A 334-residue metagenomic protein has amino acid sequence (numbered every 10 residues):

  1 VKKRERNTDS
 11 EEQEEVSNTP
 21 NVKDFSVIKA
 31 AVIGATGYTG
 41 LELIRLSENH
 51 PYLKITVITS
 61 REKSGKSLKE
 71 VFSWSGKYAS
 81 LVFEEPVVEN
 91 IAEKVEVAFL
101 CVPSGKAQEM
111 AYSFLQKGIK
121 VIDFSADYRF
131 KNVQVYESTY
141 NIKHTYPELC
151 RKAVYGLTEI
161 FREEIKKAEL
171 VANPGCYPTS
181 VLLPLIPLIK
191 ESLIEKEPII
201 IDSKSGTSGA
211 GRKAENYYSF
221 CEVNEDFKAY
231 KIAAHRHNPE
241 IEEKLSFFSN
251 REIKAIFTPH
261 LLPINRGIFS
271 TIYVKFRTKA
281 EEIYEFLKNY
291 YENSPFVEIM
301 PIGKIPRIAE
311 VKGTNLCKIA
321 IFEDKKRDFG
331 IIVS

Functional and structural regions predicted by a protein language model:
V1-E225, Y230-I232, N250, E310-V311 (+1 more regions): N-terminal Rossmann-like NAD(P) cofactor-binding subdomain of oxidoreductases, focused on the glycine-rich
E48-Y52, K190-I194, H235, S246-N250 (+3 more regions): Generic secondary-structure signature for well-ordered alpha-helical cores
P51-K54, E195-E197, I253, I268-S270 (+2 more regions): A generic structural signal for short beta-strands and their flanking turns/coil linkers
F227-K231, T258, F276: Short, surface-exposed loop/turn motifs that are enriched in glycine and acidic residues and include a nearby proline
A234-L261, N265, F269-T271: Oxyanion-binding "anion nests"
S270-S334: C-terminal active-site/capping subdomain that shapes the small-molecule cofactor and substrate pocket of enzyme
